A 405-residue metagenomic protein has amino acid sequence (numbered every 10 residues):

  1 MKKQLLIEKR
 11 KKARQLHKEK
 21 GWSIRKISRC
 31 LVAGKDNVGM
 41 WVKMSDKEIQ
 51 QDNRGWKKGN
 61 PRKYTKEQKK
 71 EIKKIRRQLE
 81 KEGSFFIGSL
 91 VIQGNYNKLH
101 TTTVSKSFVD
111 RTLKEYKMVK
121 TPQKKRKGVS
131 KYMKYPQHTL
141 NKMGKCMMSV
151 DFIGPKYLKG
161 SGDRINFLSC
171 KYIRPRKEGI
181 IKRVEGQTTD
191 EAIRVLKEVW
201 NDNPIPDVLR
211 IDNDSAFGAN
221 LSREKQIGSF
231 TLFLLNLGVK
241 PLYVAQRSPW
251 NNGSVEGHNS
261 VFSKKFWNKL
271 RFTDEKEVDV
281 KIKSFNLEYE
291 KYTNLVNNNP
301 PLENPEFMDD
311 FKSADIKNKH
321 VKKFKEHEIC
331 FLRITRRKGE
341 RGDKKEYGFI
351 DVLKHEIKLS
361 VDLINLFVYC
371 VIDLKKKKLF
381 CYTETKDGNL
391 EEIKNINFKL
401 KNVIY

Functional and structural regions predicted by a protein language model:
Q4-W22, K69-G83: Short, amphipathic alpha-helical "recognition" segments used to contact nucleic acids or chromatin
S23, G34-N37, V104-V109: Short coil turns linking two alpha-helices in DNA-binding domains
K26-R29, I92: Short alpha-helical "recognition helix" segments of helix-turn-helix
I49-V150, P155, F307-D310: Basic, flexible linker segments flanking DNA-binding modules in nucleic acid-interacting mobile-element proteins
T102, R111-K171, P175-E178, E185 (+4 more regions): Mobile-element integrase/transposase regions, centering on the N-terminal DNA-binding/Zn-coordinating module
W200-R223, A245-R247, N252, L302: Acidic/histidine-rich, metal-coordinating catalytic segments
R223, T231-V321, K325: Charged alpha-helix within mobile-element recombinases
E290-Y405: C-terminal, beta-rich DNA-binding module of retroviral/retroelements integrases
